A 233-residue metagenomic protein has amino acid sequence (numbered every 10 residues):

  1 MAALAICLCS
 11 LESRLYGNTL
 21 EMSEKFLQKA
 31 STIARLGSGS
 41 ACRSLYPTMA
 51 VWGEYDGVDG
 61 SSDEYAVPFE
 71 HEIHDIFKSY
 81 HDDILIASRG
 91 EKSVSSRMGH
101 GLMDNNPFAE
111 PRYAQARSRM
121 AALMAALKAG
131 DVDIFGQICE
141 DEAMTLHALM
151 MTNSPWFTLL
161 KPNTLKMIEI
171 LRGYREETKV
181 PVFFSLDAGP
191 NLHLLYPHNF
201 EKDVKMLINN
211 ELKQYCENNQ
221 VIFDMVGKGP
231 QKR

Functional and structural regions predicted by a protein language model:
M1-S79: Gly/Ser-rich oxyanion-binding loop with an adjacent helix/lid that shapes the negatively charged ligand pocket
H71-R233: C-terminal nucleotide
